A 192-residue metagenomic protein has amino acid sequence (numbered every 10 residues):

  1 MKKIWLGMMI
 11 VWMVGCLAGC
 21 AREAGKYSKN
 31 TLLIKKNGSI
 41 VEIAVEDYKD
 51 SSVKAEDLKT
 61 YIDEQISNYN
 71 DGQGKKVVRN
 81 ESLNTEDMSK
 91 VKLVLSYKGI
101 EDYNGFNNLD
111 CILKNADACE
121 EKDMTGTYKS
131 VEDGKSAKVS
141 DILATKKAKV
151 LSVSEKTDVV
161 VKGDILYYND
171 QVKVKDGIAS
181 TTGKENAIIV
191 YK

Functional and structural regions predicted by a protein language model:
M1-E23: Sec-dependent N-terminal signal peptides of Gram-positive bacterial secreted proteins and lipoproteins
C20-V45, K49: Immediate post-signal-peptide N-terminus of mature secreted/exported proteins
T31, V78-E86: Short amphipathic beta-strand and strand-loop transition segments with alternating hydrophobic
V41-S67: Post-signal-peptide N-terminal segment of Sec-exported extracytoplasmic proteins
A55, T60, S82-T85, V94: Polyanion-binding and phosphate-handling cores
E64-V77: Active-site- and interface-proximal helix/loop "cap" or "latch" segments in soluble metabolic and energy-transducing
N84-K192: Mature, soluble, non-transmembrane domains
